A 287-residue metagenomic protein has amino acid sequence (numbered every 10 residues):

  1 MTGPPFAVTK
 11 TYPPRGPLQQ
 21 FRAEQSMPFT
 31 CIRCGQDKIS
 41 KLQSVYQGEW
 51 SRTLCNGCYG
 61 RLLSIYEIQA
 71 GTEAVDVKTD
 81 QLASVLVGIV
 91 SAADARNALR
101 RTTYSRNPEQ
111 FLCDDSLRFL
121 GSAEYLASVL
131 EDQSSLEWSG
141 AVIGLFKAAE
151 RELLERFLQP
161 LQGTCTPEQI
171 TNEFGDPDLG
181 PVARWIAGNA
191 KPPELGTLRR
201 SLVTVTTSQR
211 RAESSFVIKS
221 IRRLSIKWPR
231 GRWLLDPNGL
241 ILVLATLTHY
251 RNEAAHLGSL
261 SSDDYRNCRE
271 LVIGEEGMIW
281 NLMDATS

Functional and structural regions predicted by a protein language model:
F6-Q20, C34-K41: Short Cys/His-rich Zn2+-coordinating modules
E24-C31, E49-R52: Residues immediately within or flanking Cys/His clusters that coordinate Zn2+ in small zinc-binding modules
Q25-P28, S214-S287: Charge-enriched, short contiguous segments at helix-coil
C31-C34, C55-C58: Short cysteine-rich clusters marking metal-coordination/redox-active sites
K41-T53: Short linker/helix segments within small regulatory modules
G57-D76: Short metal-binding segments enriched for Cys and/or His
A70-G140, P160, E173: Charged alpha-helical initiation segments
E168-I241: Flexible secondary-structure boundary motifs
